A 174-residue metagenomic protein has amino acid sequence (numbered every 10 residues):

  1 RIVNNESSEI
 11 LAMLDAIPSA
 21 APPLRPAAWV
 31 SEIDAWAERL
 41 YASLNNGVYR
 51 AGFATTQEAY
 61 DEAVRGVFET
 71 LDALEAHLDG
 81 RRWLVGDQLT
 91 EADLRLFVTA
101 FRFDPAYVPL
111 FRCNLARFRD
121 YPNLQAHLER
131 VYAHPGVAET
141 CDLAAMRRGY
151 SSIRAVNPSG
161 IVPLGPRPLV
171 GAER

Functional and structural regions predicted by a protein language model:
R1-L84, R154-R174: GST-like domain detector, emphasizing the conserved glutathione-binding G-site in the N-terminal thioredoxin-like
S7, I33, E91-A92, L96 (+1 more regions): Short runs of predominantly hydrophobic/aromatic residues within well-ordered alpha helices that form helix-helix
A21, D104-F111, G136-C141: Substrate-binding/catalytic groove segments of enzymes that remodel or degrade extracellular structural polymers
L24-A28, E62-R65, V108-A126: Short alpha-helical "patches" and their helix-cap loops
G80-R81, F97, H134: Alpha-helix C-caps/helix-loop-beta hinges
L84-L110, R117: GST superfamily/GST-like fold recognition
R119-I153: A contiguous, mid-protein "functional segment" used to position or interact with cofactors/ions or partner subunits
